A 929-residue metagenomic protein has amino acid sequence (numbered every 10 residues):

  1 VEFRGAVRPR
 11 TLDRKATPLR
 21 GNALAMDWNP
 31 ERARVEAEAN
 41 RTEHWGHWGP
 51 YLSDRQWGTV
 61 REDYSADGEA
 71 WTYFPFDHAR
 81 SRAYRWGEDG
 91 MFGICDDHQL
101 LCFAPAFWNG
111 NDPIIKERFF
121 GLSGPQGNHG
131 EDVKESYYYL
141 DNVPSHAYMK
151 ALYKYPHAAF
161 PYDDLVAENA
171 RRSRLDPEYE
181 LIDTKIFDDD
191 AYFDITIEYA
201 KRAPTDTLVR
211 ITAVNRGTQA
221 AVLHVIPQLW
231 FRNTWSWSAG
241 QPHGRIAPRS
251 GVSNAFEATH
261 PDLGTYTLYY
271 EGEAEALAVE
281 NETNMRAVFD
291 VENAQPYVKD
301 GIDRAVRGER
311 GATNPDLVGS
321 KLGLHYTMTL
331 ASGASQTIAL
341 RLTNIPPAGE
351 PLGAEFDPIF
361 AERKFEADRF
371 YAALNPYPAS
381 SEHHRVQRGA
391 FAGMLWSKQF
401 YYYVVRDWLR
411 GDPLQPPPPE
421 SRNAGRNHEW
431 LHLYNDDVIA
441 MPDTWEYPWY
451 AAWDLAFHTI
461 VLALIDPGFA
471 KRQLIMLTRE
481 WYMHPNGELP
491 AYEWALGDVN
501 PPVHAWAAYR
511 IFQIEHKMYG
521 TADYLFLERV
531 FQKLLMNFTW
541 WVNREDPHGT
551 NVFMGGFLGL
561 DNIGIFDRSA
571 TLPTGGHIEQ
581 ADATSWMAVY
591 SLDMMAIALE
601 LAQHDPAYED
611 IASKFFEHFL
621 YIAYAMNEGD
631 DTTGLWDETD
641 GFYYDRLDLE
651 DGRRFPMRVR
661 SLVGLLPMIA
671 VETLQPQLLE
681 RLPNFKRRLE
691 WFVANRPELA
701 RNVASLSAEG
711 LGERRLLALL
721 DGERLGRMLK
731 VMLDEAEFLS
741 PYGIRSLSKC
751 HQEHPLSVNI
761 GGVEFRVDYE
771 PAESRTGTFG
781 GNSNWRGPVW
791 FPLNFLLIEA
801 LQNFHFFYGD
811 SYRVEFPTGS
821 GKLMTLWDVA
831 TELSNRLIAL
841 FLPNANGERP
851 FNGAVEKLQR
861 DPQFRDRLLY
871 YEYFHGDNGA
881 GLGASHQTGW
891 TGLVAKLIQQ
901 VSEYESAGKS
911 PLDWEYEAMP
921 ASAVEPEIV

Functional and structural regions predicted by a protein language model:
F3-R8, T17, N22-S81, G93 (+1 more regions): Acidic, mature catalytic/reactive cores of soluble proteins
G90-I94, F103-A106: Structured, charged N-terminal subsegments at the starts of enzyme catalytic cores and at intra-chain domain/subunit
